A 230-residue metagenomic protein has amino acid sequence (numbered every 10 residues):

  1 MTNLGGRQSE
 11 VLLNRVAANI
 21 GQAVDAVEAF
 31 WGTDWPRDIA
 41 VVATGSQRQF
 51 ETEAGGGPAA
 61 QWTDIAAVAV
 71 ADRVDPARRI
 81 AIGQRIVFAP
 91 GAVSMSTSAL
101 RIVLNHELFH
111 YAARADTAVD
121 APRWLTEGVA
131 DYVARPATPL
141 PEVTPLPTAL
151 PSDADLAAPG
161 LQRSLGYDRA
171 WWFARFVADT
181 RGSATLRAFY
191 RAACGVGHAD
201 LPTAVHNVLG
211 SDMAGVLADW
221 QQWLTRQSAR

Functional and structural regions predicted by a protein language model:
M1-L108, A115-P122, L140-P141, L156-A158 (+1 more regions): Juxtacatalytic substrate-recognition/specificity segment
A71-R79, S98-V103, L108-Y111, A115-R230: Acidic/His/Gly-enriched intrinsically disordered linker/tail segments that often contain short helix/coil "MoRF-like"
